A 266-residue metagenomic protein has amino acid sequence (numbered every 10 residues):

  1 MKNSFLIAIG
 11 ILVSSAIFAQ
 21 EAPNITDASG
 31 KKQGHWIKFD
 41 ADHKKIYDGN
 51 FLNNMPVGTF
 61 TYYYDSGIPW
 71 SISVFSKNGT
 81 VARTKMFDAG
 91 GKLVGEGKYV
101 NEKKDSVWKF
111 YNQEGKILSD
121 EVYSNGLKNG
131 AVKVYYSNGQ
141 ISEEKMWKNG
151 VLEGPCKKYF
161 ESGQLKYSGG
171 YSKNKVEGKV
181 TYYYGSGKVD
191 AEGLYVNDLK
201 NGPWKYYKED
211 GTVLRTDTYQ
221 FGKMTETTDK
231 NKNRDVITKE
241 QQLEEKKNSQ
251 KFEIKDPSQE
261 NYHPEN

Functional and structural regions predicted by a protein language model:
M1-P23: Bacterial Sec-dependent N-terminal signal peptides
F18-N266: Glycine/tyrosine- and acidic-biased, solvent-exposed loop/turn segments at the edges of beta-strands
